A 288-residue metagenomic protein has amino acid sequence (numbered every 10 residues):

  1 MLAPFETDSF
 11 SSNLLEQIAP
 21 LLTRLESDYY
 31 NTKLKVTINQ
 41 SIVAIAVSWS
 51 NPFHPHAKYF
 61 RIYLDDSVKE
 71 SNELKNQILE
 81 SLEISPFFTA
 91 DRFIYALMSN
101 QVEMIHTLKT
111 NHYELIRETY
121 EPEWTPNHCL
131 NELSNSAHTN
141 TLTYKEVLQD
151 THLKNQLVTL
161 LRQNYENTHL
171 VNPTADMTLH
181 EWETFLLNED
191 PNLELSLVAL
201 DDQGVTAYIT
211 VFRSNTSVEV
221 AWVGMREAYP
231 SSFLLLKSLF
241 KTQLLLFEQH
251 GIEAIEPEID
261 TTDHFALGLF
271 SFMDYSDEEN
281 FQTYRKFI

Functional and structural regions predicted by a protein language model:
T7-L21, A137-V218: Flexible, substrate/cofactor-facing loop regions flanked by secondary structure within enzyme catalytic domains
L22-R92, D201, V205-Y229: Conserved donor-binding loop and adjoining core beta-sheet/short helix segment in diverse acyl/aminoacyl transferases
Y30-L34, H56-K58, E118-P122, L195-L197 (+2 more regions): Short beta-strand micro-motifs in enzyme catalytic cores
V47, Y63-S67, Y95-N100, V147-L148 (+1 more regions): Structural motif
V68-L142, L239, E256-P257, A266-I288: Acyl-donor-binding surface of acyltransferase catalytic domains
S81-S85, T184-N188, T242-L246: A generic secondary-structure signal
D202, S214-Q282: Aromatic (often tryptophan-rich) hydrophobic motifs at membrane interfaces
